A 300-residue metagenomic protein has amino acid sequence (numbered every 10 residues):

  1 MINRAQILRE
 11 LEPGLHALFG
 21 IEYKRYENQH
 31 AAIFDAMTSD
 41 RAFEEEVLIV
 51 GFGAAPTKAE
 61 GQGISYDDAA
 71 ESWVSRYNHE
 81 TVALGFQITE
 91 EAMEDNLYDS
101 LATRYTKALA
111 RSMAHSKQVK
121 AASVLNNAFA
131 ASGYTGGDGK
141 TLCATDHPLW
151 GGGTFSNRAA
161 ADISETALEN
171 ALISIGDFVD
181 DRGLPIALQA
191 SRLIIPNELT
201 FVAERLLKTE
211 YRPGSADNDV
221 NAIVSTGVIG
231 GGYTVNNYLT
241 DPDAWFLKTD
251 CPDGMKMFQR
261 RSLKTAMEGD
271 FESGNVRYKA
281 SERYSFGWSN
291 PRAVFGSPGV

Functional and structural regions predicted by a protein language model:
M1-A5, A36-E45, G63-Y66, I88 (+2 more regions): Short low-complexity stretches enriched in small and charged residues
M1-Y26: N-terminal alpha-helical "arm" segments
I2-R9, K140-D181, A187-R192, E198-V300: Sequence/fold signature of self-assembling virion shell proteins
F19, Y23, E27, A31-D35 (+5 more regions): Residue-level signal for secondary-structure boundary elements
K24-V82: Assembly/oligomerization interface modules of large self-assembling protein complexes
A42, R76-N78, E91-A92, S100 (+4 more regions): Residue-level preference for alpha-helix termini and adjacent loops
V74-S132, L193, Y278-A280: Long, contiguous amphipathic alpha-helices that act as assembly "spine/axial" helices in icosahedral shell and virion
V124-D146: Internal, conserved structured core segments that host functional sites
